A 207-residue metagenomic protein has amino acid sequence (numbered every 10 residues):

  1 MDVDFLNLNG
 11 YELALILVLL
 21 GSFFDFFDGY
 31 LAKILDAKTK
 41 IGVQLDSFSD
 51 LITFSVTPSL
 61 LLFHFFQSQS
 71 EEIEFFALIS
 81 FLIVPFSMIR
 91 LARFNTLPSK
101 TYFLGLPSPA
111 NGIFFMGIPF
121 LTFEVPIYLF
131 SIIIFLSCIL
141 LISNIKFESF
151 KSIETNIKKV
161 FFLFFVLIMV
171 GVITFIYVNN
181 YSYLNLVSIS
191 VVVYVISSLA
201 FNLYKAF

Functional and structural regions predicted by a protein language model:
M1-L17, V56-I79, G117-S131, F175-L184: Helix-coil boundary and interhelical linker segments in multi-pass alpha-helical membrane proteins
M1-Q44, E74-V84, I134: Membrane-embedded alpha-helical segments that form the functional core of polytopic membrane enzymes, especially those
L20-G29, I52-T57, F76-F81, F103-F114 (+1 more regions): Hydrophobic alpha-helical transmembrane segments
D28-T39, F86-T101, I142-F150, I196-F207: C-terminal ends of transmembrane helices
I34-A92: Multi-pass membrane catalytic core of lipid/isoprenoid biosynthesis enzymes
L104-F207: C-terminal membrane-associated helical module and adjoining short loops/tails
